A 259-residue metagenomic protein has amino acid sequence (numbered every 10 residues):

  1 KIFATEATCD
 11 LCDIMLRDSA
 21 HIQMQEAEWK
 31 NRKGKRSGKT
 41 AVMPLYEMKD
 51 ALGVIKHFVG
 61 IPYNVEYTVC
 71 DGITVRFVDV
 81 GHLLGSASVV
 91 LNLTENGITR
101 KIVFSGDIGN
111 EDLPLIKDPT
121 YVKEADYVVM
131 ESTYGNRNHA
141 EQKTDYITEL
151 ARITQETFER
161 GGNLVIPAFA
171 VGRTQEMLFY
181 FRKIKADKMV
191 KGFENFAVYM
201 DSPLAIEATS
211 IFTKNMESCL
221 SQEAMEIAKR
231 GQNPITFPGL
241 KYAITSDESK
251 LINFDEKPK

Functional and structural regions predicted by a protein language model:
K1-E176, R182-K191: His/Asp/Glu-rich metal-coordinating catalytic cores of metallo-dependent phosphodiesterases/hydrolases acting on
A151-K259: Hard-cation-handling environments
